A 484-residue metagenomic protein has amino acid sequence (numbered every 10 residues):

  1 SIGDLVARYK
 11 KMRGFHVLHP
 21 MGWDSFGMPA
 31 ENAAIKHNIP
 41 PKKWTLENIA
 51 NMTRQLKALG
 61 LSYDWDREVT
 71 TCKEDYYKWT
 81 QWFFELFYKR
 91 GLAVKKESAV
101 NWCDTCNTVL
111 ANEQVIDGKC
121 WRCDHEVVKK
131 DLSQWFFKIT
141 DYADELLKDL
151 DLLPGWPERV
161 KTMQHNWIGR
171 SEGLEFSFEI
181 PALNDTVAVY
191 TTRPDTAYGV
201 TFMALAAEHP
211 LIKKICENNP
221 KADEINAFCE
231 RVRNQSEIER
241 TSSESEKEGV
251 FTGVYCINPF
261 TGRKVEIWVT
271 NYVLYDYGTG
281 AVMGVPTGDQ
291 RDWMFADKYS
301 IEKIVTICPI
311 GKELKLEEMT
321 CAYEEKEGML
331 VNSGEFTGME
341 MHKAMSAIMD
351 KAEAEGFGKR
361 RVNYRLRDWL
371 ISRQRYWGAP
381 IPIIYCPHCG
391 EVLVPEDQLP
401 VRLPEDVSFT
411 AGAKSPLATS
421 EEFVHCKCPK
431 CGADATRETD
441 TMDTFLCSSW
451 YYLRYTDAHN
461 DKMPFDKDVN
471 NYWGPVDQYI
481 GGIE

Functional and structural regions predicted by a protein language model:
S1-A7, D24, T71-Q81, K95-K96 (+7 more regions): Structured ligand/cofactor/substrate-binding pocket environments in proteins
S1-V6, K11-L18, K119-W121, V254 (+4 more regions): Conserved active-site neighborhood of enzyme catalytic/cofactor-binding cores
S1-W44, A50-R54: N-terminal cofactor/phosphate-binding cores enriched in small/glycine residues, especially glycine-rich loops such as
M21, I139, F178-I180, T191 (+7 more regions): Pocket-edge structural micro-motifs
M28-A34, L61-D64, W473-V476: A short small-residue
P29-A33, E145, L211: A general alpha-helix detector
K36-V187, P194, A281-P400, F409 (+2 more regions): Residue patterns forming the tRNA-binding/recognition surfaces of aminoacyl-tRNA synthetases and related DALR
E175-L183, I257-P259, Y275, C431-D434: A short acidic-Thr-Gly-centered motif at the start of a beta-strand
